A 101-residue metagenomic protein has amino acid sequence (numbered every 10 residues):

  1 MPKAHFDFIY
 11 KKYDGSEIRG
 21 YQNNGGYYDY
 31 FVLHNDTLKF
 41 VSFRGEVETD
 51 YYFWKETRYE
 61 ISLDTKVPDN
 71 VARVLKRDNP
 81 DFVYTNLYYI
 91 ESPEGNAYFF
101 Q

Functional and structural regions predicted by a protein language model:
I9-E17, D78-F82: Sec/Tat-exported extracytoplasmic proteins
Q22-G25, I90-E94: A short beta-turn/loop motif at secondary-structure boundaries
N24, Y28-D29, F53-W54: Immediate N-terminus of the mature polypeptide
Y30, A97-Q101: Conserved histidines in hydrophobic membrane contexts and catalytic metal-binding motifs
V32-N35: Active-site beta-strand termini and strand-to-loop segments that position acidic
L38-K55: A short, surface-exposed beta-strand/turn
Y51-V83: Long, charged/polar, surface-exposed segments that mediate recognition or autoinhibition
